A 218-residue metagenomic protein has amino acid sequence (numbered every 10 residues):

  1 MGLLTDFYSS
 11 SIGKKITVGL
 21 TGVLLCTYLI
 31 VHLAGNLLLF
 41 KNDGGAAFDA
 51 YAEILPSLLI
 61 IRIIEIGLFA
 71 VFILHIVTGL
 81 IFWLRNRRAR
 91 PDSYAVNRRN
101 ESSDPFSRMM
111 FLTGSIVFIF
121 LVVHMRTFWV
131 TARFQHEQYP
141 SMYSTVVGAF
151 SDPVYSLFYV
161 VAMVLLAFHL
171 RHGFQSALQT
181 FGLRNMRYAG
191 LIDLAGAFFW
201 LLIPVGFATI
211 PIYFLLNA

Functional and structural regions predicted by a protein language model:
M1-A218: Membrane-embedded alpha-helical bundles that constitute the cytochrome b-like, heme-associated redox core of multi-pass
